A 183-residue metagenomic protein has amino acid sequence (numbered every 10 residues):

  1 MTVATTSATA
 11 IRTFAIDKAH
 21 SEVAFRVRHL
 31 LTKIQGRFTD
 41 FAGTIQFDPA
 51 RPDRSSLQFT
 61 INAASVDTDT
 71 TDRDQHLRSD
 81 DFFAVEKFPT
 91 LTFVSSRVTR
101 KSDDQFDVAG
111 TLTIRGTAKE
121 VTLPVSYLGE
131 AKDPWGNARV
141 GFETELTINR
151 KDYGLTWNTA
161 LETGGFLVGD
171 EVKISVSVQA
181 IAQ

Functional and structural regions predicted by a protein language model:
M1-Q183: Low-complexity, acidic/polar, glycine-enriched regions of mature
